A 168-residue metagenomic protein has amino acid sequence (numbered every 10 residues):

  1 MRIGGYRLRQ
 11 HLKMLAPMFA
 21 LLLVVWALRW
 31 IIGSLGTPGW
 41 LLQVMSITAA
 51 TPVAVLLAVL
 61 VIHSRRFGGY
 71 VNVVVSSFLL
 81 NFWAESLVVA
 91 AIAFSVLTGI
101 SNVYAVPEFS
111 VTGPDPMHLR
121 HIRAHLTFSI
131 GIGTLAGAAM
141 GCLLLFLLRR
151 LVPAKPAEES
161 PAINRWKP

Functional and structural regions predicted by a protein language model:
M1-P168: Juxtamembrane/disordered regions of integral membrane proteins
